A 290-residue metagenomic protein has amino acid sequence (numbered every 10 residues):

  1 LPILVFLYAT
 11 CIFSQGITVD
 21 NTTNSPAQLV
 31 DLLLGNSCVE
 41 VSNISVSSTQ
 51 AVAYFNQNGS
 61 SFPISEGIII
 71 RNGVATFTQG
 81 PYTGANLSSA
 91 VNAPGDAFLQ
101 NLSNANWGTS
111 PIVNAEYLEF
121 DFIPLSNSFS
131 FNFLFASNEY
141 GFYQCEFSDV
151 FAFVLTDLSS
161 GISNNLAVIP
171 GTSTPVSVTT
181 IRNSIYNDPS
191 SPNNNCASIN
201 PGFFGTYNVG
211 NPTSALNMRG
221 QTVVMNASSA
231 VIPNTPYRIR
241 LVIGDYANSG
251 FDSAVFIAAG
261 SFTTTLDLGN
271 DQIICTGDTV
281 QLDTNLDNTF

Functional and structural regions predicted by a protein language model:
L1-V19, T279: Bacterial Sec-dependent N-terminal signal peptides
P2-L4, T235, Q272: Generic secretory/membrane-interface signal
S14, S261-F290: Proline- and Ser/Thr-rich low-complexity, intrinsically disordered segments
Q15-T265: Aromatic (Trp/Tyr/Phe) and Gly/Pro-enriched flexible surface segments
